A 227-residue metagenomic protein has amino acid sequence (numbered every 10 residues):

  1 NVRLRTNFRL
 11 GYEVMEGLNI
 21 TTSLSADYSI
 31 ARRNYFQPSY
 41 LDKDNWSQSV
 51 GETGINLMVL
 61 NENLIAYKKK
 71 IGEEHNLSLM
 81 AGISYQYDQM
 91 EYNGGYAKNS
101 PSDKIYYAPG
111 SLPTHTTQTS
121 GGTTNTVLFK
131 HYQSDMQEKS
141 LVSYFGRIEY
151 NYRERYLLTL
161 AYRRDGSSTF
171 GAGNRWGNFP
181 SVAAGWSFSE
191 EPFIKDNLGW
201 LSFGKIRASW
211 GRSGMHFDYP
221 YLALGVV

Functional and structural regions predicted by a protein language model:
N1-Q37, S47-V227: Extracellular/periplasmic, surface-exposed regions of secreted and cell-surface proteins
D42-W46: Flexible, solvent-exposed loop segments that connect beta-strands
